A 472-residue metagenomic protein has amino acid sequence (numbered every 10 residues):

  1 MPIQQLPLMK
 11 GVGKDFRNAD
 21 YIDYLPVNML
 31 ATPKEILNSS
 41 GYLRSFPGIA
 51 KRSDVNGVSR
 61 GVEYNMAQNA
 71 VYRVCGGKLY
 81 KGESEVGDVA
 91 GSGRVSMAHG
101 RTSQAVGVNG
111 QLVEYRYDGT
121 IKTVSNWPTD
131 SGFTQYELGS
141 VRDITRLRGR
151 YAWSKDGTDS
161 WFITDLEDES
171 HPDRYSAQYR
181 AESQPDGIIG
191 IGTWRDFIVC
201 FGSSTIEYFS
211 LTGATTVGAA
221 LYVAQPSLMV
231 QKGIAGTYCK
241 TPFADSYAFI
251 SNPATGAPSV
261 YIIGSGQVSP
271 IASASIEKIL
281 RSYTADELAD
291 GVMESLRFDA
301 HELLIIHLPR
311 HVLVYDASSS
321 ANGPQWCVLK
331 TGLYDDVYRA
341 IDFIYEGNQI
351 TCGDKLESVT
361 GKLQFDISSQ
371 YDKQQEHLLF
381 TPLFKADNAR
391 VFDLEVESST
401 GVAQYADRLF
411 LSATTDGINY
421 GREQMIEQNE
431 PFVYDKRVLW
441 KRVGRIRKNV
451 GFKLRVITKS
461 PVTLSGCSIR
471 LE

Functional and structural regions predicted by a protein language model:
M1-T102, Q231-S246, P253-E472: Beta-sheet repeat architectures centered on beta-propellers
P47-V58, S84-G93, K122-V292: Beta-propeller and closely related beta-pinwheel folds
S96-S131: Hydrophobic or amphipathic alpha-helical targeting/insertion segments
Q104-A105, Y151, I206, L394: Generic structural signal marking isolated hydrophobic packing positions within regular secondary structure
G107, F201, A389: Residues that form or flank phosphate/diphosphate-binding pockets in enzymes that use nucleotide phosphates
V113-Y117, S154-P172, I206, V312-S320 (+1 more regions): Short beta-strand segments and strand-loop junctions that repeat across beta-rich extracellular domains
